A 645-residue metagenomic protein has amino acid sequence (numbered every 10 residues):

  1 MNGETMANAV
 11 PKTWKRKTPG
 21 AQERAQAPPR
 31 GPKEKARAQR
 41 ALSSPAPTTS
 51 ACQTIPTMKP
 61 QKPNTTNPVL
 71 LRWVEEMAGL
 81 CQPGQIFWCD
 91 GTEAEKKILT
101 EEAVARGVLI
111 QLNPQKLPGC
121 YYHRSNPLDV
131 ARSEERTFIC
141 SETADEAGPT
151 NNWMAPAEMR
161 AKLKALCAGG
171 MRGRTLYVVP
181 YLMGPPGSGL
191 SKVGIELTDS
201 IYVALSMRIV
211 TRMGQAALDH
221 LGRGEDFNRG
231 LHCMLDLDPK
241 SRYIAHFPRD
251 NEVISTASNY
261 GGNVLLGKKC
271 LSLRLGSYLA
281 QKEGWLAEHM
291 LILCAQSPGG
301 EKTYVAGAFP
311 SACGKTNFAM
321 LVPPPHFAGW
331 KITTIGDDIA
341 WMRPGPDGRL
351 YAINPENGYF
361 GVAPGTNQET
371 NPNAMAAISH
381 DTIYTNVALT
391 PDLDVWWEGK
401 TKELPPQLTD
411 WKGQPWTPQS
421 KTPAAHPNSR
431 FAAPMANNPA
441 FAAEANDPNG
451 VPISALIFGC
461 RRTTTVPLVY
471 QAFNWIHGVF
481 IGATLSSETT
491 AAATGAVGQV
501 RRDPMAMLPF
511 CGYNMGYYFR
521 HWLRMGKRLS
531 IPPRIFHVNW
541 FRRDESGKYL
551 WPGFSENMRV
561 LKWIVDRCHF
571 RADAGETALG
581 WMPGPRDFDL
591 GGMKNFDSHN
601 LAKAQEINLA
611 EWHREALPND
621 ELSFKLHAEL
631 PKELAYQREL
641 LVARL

Functional and structural regions predicted by a protein language model:
M1-K12, T48-T49: Ser/Thr-rich, low-complexity intrinsically disordered segments
T13-K15, P32: Arg/Lys-rich low-complexity patches in intrinsically disordered regions that function as generic
R16, R24, R40: Cationic, low-complexity basic patches in intrinsically disordered or flexible, solvent-exposed regions
A41-A46: N-terminal polybasic/positive-inside topogenic patches
K59-C313, P323-L645: Conserved internal helical-beta-strand scaffold that buttresses enzyme catalytic cores
F318: Hydrophobic positions on the alpha1 helix immediately C-terminal to the Walker A/P-loop
